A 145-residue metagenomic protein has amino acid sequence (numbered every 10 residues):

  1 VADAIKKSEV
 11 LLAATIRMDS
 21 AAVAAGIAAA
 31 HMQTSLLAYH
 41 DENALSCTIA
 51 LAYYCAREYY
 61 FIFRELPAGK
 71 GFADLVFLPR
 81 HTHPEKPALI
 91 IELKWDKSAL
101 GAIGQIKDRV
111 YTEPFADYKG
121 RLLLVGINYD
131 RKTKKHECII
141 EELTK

Functional and structural regions predicted by a protein language model:
V1-A102, D108, H136, I140-K145: Extended alpha-helical interface modules used as scaffolds for assembling large macromolecular complexes
A50-C55, Q105-V125: Metal-dependent nuclease catalytic cores in nucleic-acid-processing enzymes, especially RNase H-like/related
P114, Y118-K145: Domain-level recognition of nuclease-like catalytic cores that cleave nucleotide substrates
